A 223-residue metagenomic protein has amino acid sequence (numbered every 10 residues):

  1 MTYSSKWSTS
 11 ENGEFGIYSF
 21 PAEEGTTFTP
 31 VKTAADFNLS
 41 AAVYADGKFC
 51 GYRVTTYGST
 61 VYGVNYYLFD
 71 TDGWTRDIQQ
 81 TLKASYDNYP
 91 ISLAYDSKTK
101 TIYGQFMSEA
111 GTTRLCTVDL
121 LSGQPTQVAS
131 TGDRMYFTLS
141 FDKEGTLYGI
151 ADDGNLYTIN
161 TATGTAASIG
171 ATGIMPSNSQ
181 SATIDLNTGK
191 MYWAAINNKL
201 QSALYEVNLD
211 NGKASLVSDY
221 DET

Functional and structural regions predicted by a protein language model:
M1-S8, K48-Y52, T101-Q105, T146-G149 (+2 more regions): Conserved beta-propeller blade signature
M1-V31: An edge-strand/N-cap motif at the start of beta-rich repeat modules
S8-S19, G58-L68, A110-C116, N155-T158 (+1 more regions): Structural motif
P21-E24, F69-G73, D119-G123, N160-G164 (+1 more regions): Short loop/turn segments that connect beta-strands within beta-propeller blades
G25-A34, G73-A84, Q124-T131, T165-G173 (+1 more regions): A short beta-strand motif characteristic of beta-propeller blades
A35-K48, K83-S97, D133-D142, P176-L186 (+1 more regions): Repeated scaffold domains used in trafficking and secretory/extracellular systems, primarily beta-propellers
T113-T172: Eukaryotic tandem repeat interaction scaffolds
A203, N208-T223: Blade-level signature of beta-propeller repeat domains, shared across WD40, Kelch, NHL, RCC1 and BNR/Asp-box propellers
